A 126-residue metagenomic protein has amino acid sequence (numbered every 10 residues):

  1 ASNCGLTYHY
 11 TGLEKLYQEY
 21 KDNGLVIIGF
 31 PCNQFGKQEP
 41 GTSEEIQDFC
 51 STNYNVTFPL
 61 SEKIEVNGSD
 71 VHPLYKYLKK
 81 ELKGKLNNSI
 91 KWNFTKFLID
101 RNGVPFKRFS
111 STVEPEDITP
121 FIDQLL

Functional and structural regions predicted by a protein language model:
S2-C4, C32-K37, I64-N67: Short histidine/acidic/glycine/proline-rich micro-motifs that form metal- and phosphate-coordinating active-site loops
N3-N33, C50-Y54: Conserved helix-turn-beta segment immediately C-terminal to the redox Cys motif in thioredoxin-like folds
H9-G12, T42, I118: Residues at alpha-helix caps and immediate loop-helix transition turns in enzyme cores, especially N- and C-cap
G36-P40, R108-S110: Acceptor-substrate binding/catalytic loop of class I
E39, S43-N93: Short, internal strand/loop/helix patches that form the active-site neighborhood or redox-interaction surface
P73-K76, K80-L126: Thiol-/selenol-based redox modules, centered on thioredoxin-like and closely related oxidoreductase domains
